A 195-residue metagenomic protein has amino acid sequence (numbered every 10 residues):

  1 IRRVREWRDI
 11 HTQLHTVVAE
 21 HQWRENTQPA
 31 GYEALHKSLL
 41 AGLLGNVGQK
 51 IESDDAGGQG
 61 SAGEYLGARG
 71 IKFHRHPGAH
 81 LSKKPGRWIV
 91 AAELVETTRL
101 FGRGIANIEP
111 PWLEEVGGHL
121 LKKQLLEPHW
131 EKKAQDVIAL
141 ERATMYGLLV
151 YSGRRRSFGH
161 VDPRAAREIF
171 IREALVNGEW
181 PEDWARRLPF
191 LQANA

Functional and structural regions predicted by a protein language model:
I1-A195: Extended, charged helical/alpha-beta scaffold domains that provide interaction surfaces
